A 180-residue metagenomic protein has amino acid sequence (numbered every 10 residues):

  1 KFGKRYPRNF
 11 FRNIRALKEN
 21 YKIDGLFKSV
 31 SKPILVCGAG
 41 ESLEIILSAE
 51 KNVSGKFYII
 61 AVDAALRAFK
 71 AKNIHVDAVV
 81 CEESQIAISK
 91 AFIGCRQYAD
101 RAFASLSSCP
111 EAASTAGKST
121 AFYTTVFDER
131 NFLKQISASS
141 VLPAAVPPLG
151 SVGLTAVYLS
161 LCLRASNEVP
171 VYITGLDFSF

Functional and structural regions predicted by a protein language model:
K1-Y58, R67-V76, A87-A99, P110-A112 (+3 more regions): N-terminal donor/sugar-recognition subdomains of glycan-related enzymes, prototypically the membrane-proximal stem
R5, A64, S151-T155: Conserved active-site and cofactor/substrate-binding residues in soluble primary-metabolism enzymes
V36-G38, A104-S105, T174-D177: Short beta-strand segments
I60, A78-V80, F103, A121 (+1 more regions): Hydrophobic/aromatic beta-strand patches that form the interior of the parallel beta-sheet core in alpha/beta enzyme
V62-L66, C81-I88, S105-P110, T125-R130: Short, acidic/turn-prone active-site loops that include or flank metal/cofactor- and phosphate-binding residues
A65-L66, H75-E83, L163-F180: Glycine-rich phosphate/pyrophosphate-binding loops and their adjacent beta-strand/loop elements at enzyme active sites
E111-L176: Active-site/ligand-binding-proximal alpha/beta "capping" segment
